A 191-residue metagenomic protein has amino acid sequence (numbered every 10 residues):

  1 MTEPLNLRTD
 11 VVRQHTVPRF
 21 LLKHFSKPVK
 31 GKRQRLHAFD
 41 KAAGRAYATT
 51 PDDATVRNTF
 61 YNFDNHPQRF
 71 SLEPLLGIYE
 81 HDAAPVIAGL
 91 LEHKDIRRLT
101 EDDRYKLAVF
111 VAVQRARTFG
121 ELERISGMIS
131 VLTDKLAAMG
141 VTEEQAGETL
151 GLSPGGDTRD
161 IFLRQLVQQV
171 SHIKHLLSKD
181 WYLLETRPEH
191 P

Functional and structural regions predicted by a protein language model:
M1-P191: Alpha-helical structural context detector biased toward long hydrophobic helices
